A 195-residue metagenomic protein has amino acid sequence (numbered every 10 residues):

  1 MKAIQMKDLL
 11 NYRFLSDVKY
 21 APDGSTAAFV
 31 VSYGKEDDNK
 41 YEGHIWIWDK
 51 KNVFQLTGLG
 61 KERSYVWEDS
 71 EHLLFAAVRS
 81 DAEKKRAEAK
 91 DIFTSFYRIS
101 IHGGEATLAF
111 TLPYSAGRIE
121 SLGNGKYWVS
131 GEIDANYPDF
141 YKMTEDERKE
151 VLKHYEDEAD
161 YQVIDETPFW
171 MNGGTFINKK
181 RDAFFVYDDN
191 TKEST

Functional and structural regions predicted by a protein language model:
M1-F14, I47-R63, A87-I92, Y97-S115 (+2 more regions): Multi-bladed beta-propeller domains
Y12-A27, L59-A76, A82, P113-Y127 (+3 more regions): Conserved beta-propeller blade repeats
A21, K35-E36, E68, S100 (+1 more regions): Acidic/polar residues at beta-strand termini and the immediately following turn/coil
A28-D37, L74-E88, V129-D134, G173-N178 (+1 more regions): Beta-strand C-termini and the immediately following turn/loop, strongest in propeller blades
V30-F54: Beta-propeller domains
G43, E83-F93, I133-F185: Predominantly five- to eight-bladed beta-propeller fold
Y127-W128, D139: Core catalytic lobe of class I
